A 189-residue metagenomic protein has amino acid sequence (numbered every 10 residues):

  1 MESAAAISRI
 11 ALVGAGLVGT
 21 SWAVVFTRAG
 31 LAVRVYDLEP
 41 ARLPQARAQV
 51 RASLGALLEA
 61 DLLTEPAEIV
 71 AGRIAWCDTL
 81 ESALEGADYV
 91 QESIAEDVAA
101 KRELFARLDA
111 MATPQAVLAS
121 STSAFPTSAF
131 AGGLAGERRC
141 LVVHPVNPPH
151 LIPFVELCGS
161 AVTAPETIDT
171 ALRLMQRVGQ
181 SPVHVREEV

Functional and structural regions predicted by a protein language model:
M1-A56, A60: NAD(P)+-binding Rossmann beta1-loop-alpha1 motif at the extreme N-terminus of oxidoreductases
I10, T27-R28, V35, V70-Y89 (+2 more regions): Amphipathic alpha-helical segments at domain termini/boundaries
A29, S53-A60, M111, S160-A161 (+1 more regions): Change "in soluble alpha/beta enzymes" to "in soluble alpha/beta proteins
L38-R42, A56-L118, F125: Rossmann-like NAD(P)-binding element
A46, L108, F130-A131: Hydrophobic packing residues within well-ordered alpha-helices of enzyme cores
V117-E188: Rossmann-fold dinucleotide-binding core
